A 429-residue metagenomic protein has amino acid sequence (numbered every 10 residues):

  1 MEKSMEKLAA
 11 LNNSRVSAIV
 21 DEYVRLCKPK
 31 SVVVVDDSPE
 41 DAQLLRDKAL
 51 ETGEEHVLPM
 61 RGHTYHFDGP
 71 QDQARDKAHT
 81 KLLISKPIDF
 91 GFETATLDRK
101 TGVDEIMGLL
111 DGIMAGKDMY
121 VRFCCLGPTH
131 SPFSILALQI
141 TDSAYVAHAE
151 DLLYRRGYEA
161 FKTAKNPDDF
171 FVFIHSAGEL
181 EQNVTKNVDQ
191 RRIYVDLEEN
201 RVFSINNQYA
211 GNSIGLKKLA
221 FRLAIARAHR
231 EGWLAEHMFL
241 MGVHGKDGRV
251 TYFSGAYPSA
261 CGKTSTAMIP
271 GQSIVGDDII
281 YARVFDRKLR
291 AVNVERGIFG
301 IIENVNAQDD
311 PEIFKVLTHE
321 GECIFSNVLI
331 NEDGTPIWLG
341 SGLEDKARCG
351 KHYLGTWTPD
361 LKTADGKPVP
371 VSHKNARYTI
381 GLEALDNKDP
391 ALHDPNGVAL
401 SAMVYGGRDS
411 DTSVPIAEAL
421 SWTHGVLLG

Functional and structural regions predicted by a protein language model:
M1-F170: N-terminal accessory targeting/assembly segments
V16-I19, K100-G112, R155-A160, A164 (+6 more regions): Short alpha-helical segments and helix-capping/turn motifs at coil-helix boundaries
V24-L26, L58, M114, N187 (+5 more regions): A generic structural signal for short, solvent-exposed coil/turn residues that cap or connect secondary-structure
V103-D111, D118-S134, S204-L223, A228 (+1 more regions): Extended, Lys/Arg-enriched charged tracts that mediate electrostatic binding to polyanionic substrates
Y158-E179, L329-C349: Low-complexity, serine/threonine/proline-enriched polar segments
P167-H237: Charged, amphipathic alpha-helical linker segments immediately N-terminal to NTP-binding catalytic cores
G211-Y257, M268-G429: Glycine-rich, often acidic-flanked micro-motifs that create phosphate/phosphodiester-binding or positioning elements
G262-K263: Conserved lysine of the Walker
